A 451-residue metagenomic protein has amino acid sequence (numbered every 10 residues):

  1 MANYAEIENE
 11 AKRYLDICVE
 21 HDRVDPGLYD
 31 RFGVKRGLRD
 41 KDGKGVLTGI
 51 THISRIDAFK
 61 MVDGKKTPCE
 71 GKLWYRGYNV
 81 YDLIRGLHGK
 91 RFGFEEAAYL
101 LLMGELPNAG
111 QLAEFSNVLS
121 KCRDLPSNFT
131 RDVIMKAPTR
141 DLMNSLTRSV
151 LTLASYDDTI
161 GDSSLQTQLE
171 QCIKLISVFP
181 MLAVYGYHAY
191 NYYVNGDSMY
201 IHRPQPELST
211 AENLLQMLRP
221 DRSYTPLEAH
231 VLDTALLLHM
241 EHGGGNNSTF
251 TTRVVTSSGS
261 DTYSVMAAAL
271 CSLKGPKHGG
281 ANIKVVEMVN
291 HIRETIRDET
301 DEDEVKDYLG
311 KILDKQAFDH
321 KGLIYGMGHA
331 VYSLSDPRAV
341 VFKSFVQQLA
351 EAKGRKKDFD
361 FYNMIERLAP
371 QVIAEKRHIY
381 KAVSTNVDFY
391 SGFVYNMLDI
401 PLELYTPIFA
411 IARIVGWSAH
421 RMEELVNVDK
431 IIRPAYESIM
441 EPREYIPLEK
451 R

Functional and structural regions predicted by a protein language model:
M1-R451: Non-transmembrane, aqueous-exposed alpha-helical and coiled segments at domain scale
